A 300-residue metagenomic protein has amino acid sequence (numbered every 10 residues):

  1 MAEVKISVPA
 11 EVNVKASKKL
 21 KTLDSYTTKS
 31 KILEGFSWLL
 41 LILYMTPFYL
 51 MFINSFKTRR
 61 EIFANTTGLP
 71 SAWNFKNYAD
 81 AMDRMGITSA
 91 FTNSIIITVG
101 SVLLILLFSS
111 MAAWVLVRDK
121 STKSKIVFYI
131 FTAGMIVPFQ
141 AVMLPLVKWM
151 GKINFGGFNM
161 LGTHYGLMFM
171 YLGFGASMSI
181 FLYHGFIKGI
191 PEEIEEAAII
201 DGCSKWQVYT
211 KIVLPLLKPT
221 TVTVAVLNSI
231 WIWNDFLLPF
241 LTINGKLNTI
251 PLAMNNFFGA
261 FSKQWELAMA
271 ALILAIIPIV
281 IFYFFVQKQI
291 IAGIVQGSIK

Functional and structural regions predicted by a protein language model:
M1-S25: Short, Lys/Arg-rich, polar N-terminal cytosolic tail immediately upstream of the first transmembrane signal-anchor
K29-K300: A structural signal for multi-pass alpha-helical bundles of membrane permease subunits that mediate small-molecule
